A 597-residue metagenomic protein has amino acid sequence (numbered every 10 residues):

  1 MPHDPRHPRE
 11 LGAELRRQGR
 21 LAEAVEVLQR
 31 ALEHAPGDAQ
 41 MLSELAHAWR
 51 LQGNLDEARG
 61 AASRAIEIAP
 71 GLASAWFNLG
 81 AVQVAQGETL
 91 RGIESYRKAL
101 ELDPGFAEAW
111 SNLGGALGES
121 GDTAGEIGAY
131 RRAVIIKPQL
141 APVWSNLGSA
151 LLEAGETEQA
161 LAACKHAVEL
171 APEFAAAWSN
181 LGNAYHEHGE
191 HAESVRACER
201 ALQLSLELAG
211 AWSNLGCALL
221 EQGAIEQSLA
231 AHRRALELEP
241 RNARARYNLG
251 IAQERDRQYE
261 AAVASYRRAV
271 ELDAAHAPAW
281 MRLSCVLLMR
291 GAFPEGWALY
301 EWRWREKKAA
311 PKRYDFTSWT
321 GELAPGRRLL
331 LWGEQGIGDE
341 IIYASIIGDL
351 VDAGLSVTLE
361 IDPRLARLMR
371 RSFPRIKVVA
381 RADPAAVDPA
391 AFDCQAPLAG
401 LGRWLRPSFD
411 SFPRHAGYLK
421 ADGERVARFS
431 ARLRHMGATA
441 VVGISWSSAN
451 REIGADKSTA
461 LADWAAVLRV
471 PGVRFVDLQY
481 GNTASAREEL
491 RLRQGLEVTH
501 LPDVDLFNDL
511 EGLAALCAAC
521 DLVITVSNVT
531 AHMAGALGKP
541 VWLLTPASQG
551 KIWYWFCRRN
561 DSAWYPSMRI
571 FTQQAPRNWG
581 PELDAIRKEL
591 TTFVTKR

Functional and structural regions predicted by a protein language model:
M1-R597: Alpha-helical solenoid repeat scaffolds of the TPR/TPR-like class and their adjacent stem/linker regions that mediate
